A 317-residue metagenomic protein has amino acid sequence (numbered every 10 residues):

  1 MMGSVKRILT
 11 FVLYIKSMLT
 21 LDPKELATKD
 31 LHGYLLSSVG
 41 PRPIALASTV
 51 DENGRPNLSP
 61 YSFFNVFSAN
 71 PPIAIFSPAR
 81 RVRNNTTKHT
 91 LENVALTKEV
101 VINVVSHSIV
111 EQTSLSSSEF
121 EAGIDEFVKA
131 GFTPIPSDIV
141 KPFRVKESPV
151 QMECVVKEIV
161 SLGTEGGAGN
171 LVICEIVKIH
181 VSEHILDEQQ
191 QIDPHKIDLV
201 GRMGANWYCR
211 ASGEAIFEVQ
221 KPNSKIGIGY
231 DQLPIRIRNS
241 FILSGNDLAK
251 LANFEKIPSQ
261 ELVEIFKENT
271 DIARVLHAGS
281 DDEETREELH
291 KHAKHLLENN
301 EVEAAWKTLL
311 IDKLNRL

Functional and structural regions predicted by a protein language model:
M1-M2, M18: Accessible peptide chain termini
F11-Y14: Aromatic (phenylalanine/tyrosine) cluster motif
S17-L317: Basic, polyanion-binding surface patches
